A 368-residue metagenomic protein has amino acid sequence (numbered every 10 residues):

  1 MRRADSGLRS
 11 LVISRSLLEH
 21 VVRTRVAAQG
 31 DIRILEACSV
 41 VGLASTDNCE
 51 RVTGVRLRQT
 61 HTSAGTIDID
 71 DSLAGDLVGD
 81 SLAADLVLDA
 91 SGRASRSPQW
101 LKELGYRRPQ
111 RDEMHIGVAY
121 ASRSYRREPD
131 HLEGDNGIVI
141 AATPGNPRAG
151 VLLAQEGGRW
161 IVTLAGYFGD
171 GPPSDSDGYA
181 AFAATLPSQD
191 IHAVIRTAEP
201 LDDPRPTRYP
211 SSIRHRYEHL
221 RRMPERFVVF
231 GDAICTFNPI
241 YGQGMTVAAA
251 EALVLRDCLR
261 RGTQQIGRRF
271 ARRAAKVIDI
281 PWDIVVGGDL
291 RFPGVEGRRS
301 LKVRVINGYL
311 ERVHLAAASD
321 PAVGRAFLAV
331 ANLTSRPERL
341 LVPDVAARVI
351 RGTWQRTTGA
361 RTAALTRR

Functional and structural regions predicted by a protein language model:
M1-R2: Glycine-rich active-site loop/strand segments that organize a redox cofactor
D5-T24, L35, A90, R96 (+1 more regions): Short beta-strand to alpha-helix junction loop
L17, V21, R25, W100 (+2 more regions): Amphipathic alpha-helical segments that form well-ordered structural scaffolds and often line/cohere around active
H20-A27, S39, D89, L101 (+3 more regions): Primarily hydrophobic membrane-targeting regions of prokaryotic envelope proteins
A28-S188: Predominantly flavin-linked oxidoreductase catalytic cores and closely associated redox partners
D170-V254, C258-P281: FAD/FMN-dependent oxidoreductases across multiple families
R256-R368: C-terminal helical "tail/cap" subdomain of flavin- and related membrane-associated enzymes
